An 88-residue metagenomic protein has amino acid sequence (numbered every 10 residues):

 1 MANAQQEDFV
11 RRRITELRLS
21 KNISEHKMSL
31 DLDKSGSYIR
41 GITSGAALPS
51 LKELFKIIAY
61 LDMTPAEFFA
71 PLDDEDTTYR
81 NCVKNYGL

Functional and structural regions predicted by a protein language model:
M1-S20: A short, Lys/Arg-rich alpha-helix, primarily the initiator
A2, F69-L88: Short, charged recognition helix plus adjacent turn of helix-turn-helix-like nucleic-acid-binding domains
S20, D31, Y60: Residues within the alpha-helical elements of helix-turn-helix
H26, S37, A66: Key DNA-contact positions within bacterial/archaeal DNA-binding proteins
M28-S29, I57: Short alpha-helical "recognition helix" segments of helix-turn-helix
D33-P49: Recognition helix of helix-turn-helix/homeodomain-like DNA-binding domains that insert into the DNA major groove
K52-E67: DNA major-groove recognition helix of helix-turn-helix/homeodomain DNA-binding modules
